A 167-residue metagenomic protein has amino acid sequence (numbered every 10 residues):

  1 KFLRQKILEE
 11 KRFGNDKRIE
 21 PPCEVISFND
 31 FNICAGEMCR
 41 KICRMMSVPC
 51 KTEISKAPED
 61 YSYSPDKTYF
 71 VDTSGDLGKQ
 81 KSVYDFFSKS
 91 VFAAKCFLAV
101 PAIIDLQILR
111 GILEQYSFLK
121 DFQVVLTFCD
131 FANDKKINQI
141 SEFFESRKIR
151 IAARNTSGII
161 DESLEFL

Functional and structural regions predicted by a protein language model:
K1-L8: Glycine-rich phosphate-binding P-loop
V25-F28, F70-T73, C96-A102, Q123-F128 (+1 more regions): Conserved beta-strand segments of the P-loop GTPase G domain that flank and frequently precede/overlap
I26-C34, M45-P58, D66-Y84: Switch II (G3) loop of P-loop NTPases
D30-I33, A57-P58, G75-G78, A102-L106 (+2 more regions): Conserved nucleotide-binding/hydrolysis micro-motifs of P-loop NTPases
G78-Y84, Q107-R110, D134-I137: Conserved ATPase-coupling elements of RecA-like P-loop NTPase cores
Q80-I104: Inter-motif core of Ras-like GTPase G domains
K89-A93, E114-D121: Short, conserved loop/helix-junction motifs that constitute active-site signature segments in enzyme catalytic cores
Q123, C129-L167: Canonical P-loop GTPase G-domain recognition
